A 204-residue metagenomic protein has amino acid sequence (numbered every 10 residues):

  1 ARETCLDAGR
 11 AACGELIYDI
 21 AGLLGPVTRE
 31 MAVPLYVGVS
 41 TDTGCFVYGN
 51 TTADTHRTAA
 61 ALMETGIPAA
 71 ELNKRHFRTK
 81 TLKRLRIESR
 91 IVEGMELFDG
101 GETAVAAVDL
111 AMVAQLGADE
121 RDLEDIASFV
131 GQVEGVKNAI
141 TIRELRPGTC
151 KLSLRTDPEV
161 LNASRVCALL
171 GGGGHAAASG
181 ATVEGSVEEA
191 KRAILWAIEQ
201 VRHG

Functional and structural regions predicted by a protein language model:
A1-T58: Short alpha-helices
T41-G204: Hydrophobic helix-and-loop "lid/oligomerization" segment in the mid-to-C-terminal part of catalytic domains
